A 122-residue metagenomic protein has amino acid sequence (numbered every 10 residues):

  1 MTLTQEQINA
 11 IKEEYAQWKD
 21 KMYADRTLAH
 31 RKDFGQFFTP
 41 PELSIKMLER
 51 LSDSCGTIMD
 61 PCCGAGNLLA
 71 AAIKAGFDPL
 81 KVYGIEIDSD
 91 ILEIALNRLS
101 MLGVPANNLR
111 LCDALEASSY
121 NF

Functional and structural regions predicted by a protein language model:
M1-F122: SAM-dependent methyltransferase catalytic region
